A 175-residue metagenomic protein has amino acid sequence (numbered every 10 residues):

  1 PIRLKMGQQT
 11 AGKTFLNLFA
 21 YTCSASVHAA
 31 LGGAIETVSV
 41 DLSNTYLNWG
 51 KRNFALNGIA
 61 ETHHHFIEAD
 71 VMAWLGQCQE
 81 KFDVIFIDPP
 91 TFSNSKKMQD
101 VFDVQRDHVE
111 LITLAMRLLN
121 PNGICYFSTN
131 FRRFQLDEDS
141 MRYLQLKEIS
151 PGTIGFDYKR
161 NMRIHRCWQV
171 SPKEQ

Functional and structural regions predicted by a protein language model:
P1-G12: SAM-dependent Rossmann-like transferase core, predominantly class I methyltransferases with a strong bias toward
T10, G58, L118-N120: A generic alpha-to-beta junction signature in SAM-dependent methyltransferases
G12-Y21: Conserved class I S-adenosyl-L-methionine
T22-A34: Conserved SAM-binding loop of SAM-dependent methyltransferases across substrates and taxa, primarily the Class I
E36-D41: Conserved SAM-binding motif I beta-strand of class I
S43-F86: S-adenosyl-L-methionine
V71-W74, C78-Q145: S-adenosylmethionine
I124-Q175: C-terminal catalytic and target-recognition region of SAM-dependent MTase-like enzymes, primarily methyltransferases
